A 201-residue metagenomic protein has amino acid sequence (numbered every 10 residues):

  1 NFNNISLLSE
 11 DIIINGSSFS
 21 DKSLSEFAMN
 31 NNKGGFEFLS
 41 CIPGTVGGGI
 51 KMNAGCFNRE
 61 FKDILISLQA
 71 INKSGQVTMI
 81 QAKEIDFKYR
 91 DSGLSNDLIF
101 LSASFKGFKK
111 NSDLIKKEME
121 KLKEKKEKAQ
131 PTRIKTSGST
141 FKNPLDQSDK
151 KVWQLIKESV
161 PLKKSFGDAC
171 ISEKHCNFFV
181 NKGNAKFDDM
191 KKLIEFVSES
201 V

Functional and structural regions predicted by a protein language model:
N1-I5, K51-A82, S95-S102: Structural signature of FAD isoalloxazine-binding scaffolds in flavoprotein oxidoreductases
N1-V46: Anion-binding (especially nucleotide phosphate/pyrophosphate-binding) glycine-rich loop and adjoining beta-alpha core
I5-L8, I12, L65, A169-I171 (+1 more regions): Generic preference for hydrophobic/aromatic residues in regular secondary structure cores
M29-N31, G35-I66, N72, T136 (+1 more regions): A gly/ser-rich beta-alpha-beta helix-loop segment of oxidoreductase catalytic cores
N31, I71-K192, F196-S200: Phosphate/pyrophosphate- and phosphate-bearing ligand-binding catalytic cores of soluble enzymes
G49, S200-V201: Short alpha-helical functional segments enriched in proximate histidine and acidic residues
